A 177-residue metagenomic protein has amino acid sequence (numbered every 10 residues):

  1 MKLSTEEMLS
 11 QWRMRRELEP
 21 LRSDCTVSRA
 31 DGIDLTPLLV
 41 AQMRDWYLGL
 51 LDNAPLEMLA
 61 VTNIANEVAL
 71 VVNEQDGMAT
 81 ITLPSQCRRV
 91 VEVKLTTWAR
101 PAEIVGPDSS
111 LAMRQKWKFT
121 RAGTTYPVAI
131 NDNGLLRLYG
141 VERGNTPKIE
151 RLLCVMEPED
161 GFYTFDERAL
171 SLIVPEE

Functional and structural regions predicted by a protein language model:
M1-E177: Glycine-enriched, solvent-exposed interface loops adjoining structured elements
